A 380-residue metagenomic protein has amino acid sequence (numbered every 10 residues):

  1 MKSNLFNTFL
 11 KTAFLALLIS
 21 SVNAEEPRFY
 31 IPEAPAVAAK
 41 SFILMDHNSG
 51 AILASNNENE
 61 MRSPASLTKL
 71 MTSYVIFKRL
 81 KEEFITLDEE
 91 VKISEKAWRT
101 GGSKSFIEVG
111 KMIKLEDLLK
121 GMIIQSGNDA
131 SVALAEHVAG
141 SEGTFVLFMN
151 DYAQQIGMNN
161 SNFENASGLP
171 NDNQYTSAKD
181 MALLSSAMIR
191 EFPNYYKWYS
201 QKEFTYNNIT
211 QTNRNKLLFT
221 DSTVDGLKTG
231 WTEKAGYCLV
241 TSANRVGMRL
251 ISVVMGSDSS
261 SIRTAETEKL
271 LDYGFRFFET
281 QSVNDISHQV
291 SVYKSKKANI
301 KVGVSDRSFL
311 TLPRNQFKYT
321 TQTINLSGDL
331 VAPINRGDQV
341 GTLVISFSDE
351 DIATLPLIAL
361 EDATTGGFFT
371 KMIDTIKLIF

Functional and structural regions predicted by a protein language model:
K2-L10: Bacterial N-terminal signal peptides that target proteins for export
K11-S20: Bacterial N-terminal signal peptides
L15, E33-P35, A243, P333-I334: Sterically constrained small-residue positions within well-ordered secondary structures of folded domains
S20, E83-L87, D129-A133, Y196-Y199 (+1 more regions): Secondary-structure transition/capping residues
S20-E26, I358: Bacterial Sec-dependent signal peptides at the C-terminal "C-region" and cleavage site
A24-A182, S186-E191, F204-N207: Active-site-adjacent loops and short helices of periplasmic peptidoglycan-processing enzymes
M158-N162, P170-Y175, K179-F380: Domain-terminus/edge residues, biased toward the C-terminal soluble/receptor-binding domains of extracytoplasmic
